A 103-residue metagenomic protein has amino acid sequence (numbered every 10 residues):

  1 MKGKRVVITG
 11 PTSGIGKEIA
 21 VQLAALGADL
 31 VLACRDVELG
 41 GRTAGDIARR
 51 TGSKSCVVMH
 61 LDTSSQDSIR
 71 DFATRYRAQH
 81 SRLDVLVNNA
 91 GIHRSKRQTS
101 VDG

Functional and structural regions predicted by a protein language model:
M1-G103: Rossmann-fold NAD(P)H-dependent dehydrogenase/reductase core
